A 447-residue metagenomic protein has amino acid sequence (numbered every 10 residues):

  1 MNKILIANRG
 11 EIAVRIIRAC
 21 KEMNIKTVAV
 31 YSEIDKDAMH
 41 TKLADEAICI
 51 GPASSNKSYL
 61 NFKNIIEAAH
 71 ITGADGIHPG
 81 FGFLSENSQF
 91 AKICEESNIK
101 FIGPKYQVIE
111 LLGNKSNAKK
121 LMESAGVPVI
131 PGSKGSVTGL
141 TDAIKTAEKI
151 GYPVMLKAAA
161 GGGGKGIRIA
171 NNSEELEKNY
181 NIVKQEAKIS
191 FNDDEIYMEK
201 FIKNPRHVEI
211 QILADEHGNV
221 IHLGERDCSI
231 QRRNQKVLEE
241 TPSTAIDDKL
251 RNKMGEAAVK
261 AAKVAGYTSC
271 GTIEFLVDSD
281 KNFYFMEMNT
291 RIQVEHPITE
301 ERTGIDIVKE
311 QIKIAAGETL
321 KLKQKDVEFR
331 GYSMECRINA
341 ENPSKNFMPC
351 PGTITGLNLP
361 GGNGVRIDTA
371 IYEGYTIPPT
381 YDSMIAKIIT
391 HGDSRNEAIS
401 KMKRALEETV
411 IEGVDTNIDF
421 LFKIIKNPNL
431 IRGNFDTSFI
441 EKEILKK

Functional and structural regions predicted by a protein language model:
M1-S124, V137-K145: ATP-binding N-terminal substructure of ATP-dependent carboxylate-amine bond-forming enzymes
I6-I25, A47, H70-T72, E95 (+5 more regions): ATP-dependent carboxylate activation and anion-phosphoryl transfer catalytic cores that bind Mg-ATP to form
S58, F83, L111, S136 (+4 more regions): Alpha-helix initiation/capping motif
G132-S133: Conserved beta3 strand of the protein kinase N-lobe
K145-M155: Acidic/histidine-enriched active-site and ligand-binding environments that engage anionic O-linkages
